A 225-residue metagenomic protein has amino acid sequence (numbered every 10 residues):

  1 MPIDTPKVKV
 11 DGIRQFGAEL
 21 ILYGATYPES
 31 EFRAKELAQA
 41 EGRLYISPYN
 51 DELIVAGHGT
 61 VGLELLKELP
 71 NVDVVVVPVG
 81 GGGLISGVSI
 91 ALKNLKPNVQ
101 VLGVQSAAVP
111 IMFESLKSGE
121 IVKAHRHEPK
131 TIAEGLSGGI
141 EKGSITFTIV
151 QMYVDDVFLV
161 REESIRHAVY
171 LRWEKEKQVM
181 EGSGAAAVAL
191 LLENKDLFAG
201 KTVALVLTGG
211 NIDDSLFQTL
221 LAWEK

Functional and structural regions predicted by a protein language model:
M1-K225: PLP-dependent amino-acid enzyme catalytic core
